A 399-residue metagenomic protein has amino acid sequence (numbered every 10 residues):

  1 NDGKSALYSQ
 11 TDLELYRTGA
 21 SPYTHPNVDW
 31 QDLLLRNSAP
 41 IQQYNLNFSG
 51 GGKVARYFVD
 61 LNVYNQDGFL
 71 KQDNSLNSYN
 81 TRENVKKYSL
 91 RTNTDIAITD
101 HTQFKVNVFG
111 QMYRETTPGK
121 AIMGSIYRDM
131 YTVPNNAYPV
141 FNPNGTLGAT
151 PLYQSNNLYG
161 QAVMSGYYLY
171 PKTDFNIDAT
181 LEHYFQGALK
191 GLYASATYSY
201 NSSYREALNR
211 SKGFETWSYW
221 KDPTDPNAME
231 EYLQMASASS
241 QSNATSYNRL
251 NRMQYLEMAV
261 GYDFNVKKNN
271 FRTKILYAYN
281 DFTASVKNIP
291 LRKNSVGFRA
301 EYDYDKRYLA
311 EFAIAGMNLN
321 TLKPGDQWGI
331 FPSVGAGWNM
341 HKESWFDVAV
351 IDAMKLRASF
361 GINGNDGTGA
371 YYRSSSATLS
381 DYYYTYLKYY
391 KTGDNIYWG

Functional and structural regions predicted by a protein language model:
N1-Q72, N243: Residues embedded in well-ordered regular secondary structure
N1-Y23, E83, D100-T116, A121: N-terminal, post-signal-peptide soluble/periplasmic segments of Gram-negative outer-membrane pore/transport systems
S5-P26, A137-L158, T216-M229: A subset of solvent-exposed loop/turn segments in beta-rich extracellular surface proteins, enriched in glycine
S38-P40, N84-S89, T173, R292: Short, glycine/acidic-rich beta->alpha junctions
N74-N80: Short glycine-enriched, charge-decorated loop/helix-capping segments at active-site entrances that position
N93-T102, N107-M112, T117, A121 (+4 more regions): Extracellular/periplasmic, surface-exposed regions of secreted and cell-surface proteins
